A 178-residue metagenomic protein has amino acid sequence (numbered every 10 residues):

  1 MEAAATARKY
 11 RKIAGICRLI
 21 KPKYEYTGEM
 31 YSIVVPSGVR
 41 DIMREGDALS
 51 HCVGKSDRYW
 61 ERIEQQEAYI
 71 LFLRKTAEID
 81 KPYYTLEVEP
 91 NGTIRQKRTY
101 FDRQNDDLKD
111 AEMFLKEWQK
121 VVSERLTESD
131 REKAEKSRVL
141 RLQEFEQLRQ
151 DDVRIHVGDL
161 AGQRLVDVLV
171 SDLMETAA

Functional and structural regions predicted by a protein language model:
M1-A178: Catalytic-core elements of nucleic-acid end-processing and repair enzymes
